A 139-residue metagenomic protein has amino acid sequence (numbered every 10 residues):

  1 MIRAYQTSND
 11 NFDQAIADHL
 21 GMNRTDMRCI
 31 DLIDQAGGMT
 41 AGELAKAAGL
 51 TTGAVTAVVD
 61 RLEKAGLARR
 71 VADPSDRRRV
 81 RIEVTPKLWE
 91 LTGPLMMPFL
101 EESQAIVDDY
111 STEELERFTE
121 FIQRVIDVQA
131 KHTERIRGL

Functional and structural regions predicted by a protein language model:
M1-A4, E102, R117, F121: Charged catalytic carboxylate motif
M1-T25, V125-Q129: N-terminal amphipathic alpha-helix
F12-T51: N-terminal helix-turn-helix DNA-binding core of bacterial DNA-binding proteins
G37-V80: Canonical helix-turn-helix DNA-binding module
E63-E116: Charged, amphipathic alpha-helical coiled-coil/dimerization segments
T112-L139: C-terminal regulatory/oligomerization modules of transcriptional regulators
